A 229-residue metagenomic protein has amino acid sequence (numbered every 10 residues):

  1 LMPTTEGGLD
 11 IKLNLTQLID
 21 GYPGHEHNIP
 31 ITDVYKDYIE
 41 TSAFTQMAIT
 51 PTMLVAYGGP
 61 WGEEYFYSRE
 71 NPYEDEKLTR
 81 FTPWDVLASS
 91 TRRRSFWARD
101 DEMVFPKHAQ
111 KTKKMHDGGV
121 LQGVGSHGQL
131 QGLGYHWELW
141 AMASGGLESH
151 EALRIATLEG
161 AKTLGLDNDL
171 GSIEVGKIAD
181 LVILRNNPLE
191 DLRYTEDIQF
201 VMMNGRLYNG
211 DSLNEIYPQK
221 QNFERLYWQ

Functional and structural regions predicted by a protein language model:
L1-Q17, V55-A56, V104-P106: Divalent metal-binding pocket/active-site signature
G8-K12, D33, A161: Short acidic loop-to-helix transition motifs that present clustered carboxylates
K12-N14, V34-Y38, N168-G171: Short acidic active-site motifs
E26-G145, K220, W228-Q229: Active-site neighborhoods of metal-dependent hydrolases
L133, E148-L153, T163-I198: Acidic, glycine-enriched loop/beta-strand segments at the rims of small-molecule binding/catalytic pockets
V201: Short aromatic-centered micro-motifs
D211-W228: Glycine- and charge-enriched low-complexity intrinsically disordered segments
